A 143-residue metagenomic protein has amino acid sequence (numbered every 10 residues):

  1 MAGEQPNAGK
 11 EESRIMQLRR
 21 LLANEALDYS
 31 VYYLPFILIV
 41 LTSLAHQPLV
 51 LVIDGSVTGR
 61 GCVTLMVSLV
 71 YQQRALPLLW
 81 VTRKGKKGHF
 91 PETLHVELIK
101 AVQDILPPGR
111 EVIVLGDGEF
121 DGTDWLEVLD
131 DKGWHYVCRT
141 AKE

Functional and structural regions predicted by a protein language model:
M1, V50-S56, A75, V112-G122 (+1 more regions): Short, conserved catalytic/metal-binding motifs centered on acidic residues
M1-L44, A101: Electropositive nucleic-acid engagement tracts
A2-Q5, Q17, L22, D54-V57 (+2 more regions): Short glycine-rich, polar/acidic loop-and-turn segments at beta strand-coil junctions
N7, E25-Y29, S56-V57, S68 (+2 more regions): Short secondary-structure transition/capping motifs
S13-Q17, V31-Y32, R60-C62, V70 (+2 more regions): Generic alpha-helix structural propensity
L27-R74: Structured nucleic-acid-interacting core domains from mobile-element enzymes and related host factors, especially RNase
T82-E143: An internal, acidic/charged active-site-proximal segment that coordinates divalent cations and/or engages
